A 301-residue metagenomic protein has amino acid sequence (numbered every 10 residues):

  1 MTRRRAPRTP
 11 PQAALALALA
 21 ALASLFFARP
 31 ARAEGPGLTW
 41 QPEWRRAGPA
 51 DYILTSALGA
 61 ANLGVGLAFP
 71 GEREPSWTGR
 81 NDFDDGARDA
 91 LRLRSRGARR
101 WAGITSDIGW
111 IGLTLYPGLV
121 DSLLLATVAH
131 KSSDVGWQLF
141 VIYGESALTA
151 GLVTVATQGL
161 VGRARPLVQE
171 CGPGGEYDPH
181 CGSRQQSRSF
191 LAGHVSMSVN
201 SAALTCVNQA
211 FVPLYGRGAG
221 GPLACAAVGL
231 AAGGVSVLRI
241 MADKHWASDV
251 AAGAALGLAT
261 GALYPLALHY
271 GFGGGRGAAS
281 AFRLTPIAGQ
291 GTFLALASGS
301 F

Functional and structural regions predicted by a protein language model:
M1-G71, S106, W110, D134-W137 (+2 more regions): Replace "edges of transmembrane helices
D51, D82-A90, D249: Acidic side chains
G71-D85: Interfacial/capping segments of alpha-helical transmembrane domains
D84-R96, Y177-G182: Extracytosolic (periplasmic/ER-lumenal) interhelical loops and adjacent juxtamembrane/interface segments of multi-pass
L91-L113: Interfacial helix-start motif at the membrane-water boundary
L115-G118, H269: Transmembrane helix recognition focused on a "late"/terminal membrane span
S122-A129: Conserved, well-structured interaction surfaces
